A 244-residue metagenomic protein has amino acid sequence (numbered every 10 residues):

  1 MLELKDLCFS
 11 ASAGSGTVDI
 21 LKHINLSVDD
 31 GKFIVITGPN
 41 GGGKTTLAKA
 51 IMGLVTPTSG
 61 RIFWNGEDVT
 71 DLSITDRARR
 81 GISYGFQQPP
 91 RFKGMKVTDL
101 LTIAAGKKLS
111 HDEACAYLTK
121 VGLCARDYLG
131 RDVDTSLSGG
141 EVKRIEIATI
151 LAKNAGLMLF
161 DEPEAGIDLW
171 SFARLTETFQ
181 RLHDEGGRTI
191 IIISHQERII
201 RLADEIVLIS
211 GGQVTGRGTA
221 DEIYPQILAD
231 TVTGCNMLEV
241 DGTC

Functional and structural regions predicted by a protein language model:
L2, L21-H23: Conserved structural motif at the start of ABC-family nucleotide-binding domains
T37-P39: The feature captures the beta-strand-to-loop junction immediately N-terminal to the Walker
M52: Helix-to-loop junction immediately C-terminal to a conserved catalytic motif
G60-E67, E113: Conserved ABC transporter NBD signature motif
D68-S83, I227: ABC ATPase NBD coupling module
Q88, G94-S110: Q-loop/switch helix immediately C-terminal to the Walker
E162-P163: Walker B catalytic motif
Q213-N236: Conserved beta-strand-loop-alpha-helix hinge in the C-terminal portion of ABC ATPase nucleotide-binding domains
